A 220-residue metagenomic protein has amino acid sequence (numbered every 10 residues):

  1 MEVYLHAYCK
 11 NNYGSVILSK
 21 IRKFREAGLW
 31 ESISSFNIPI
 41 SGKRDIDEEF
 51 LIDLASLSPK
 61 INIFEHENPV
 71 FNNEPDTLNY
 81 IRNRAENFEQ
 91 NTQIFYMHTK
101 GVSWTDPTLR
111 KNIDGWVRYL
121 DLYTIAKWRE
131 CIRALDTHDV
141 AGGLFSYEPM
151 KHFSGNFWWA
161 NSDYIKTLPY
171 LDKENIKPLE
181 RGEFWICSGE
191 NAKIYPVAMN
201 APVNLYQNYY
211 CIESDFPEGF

Functional and structural regions predicted by a protein language model:
M1-F220: ER/Golgi luminal nucleotide-sugar-dependent glycosyltransferases, focusing on the catalytic module
